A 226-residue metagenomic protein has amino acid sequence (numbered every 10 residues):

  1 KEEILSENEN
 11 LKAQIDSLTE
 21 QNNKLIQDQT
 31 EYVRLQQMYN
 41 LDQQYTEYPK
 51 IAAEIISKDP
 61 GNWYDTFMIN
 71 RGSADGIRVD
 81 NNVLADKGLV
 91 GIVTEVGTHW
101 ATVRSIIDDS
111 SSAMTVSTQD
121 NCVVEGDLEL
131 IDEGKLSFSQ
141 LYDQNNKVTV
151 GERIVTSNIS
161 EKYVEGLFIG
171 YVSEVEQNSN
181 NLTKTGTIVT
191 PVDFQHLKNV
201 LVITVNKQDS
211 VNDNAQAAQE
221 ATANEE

Functional and structural regions predicted by a protein language model:
K1-S6, N10-K12, S17: N-terminal membrane-targeting segments
E3, T19, K24, R34-E226: A secondary-structure micro-motif
